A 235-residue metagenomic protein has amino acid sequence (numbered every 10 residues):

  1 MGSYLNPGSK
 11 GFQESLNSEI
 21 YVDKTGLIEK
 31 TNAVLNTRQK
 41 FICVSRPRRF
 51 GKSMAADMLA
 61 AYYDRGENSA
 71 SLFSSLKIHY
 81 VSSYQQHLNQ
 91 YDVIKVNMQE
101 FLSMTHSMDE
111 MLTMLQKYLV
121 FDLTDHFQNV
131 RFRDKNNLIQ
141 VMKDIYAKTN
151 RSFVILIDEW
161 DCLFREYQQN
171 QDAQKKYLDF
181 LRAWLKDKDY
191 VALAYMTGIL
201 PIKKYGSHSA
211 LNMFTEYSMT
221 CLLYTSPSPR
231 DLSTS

Functional and structural regions predicted by a protein language model:
M1-S226: Phosphate-binding site recognition
Y224-S235: Single conserved hydrophobic/aromatic residue that forms the stacking wall/gate of nucleotide- or nucleobase-binding
